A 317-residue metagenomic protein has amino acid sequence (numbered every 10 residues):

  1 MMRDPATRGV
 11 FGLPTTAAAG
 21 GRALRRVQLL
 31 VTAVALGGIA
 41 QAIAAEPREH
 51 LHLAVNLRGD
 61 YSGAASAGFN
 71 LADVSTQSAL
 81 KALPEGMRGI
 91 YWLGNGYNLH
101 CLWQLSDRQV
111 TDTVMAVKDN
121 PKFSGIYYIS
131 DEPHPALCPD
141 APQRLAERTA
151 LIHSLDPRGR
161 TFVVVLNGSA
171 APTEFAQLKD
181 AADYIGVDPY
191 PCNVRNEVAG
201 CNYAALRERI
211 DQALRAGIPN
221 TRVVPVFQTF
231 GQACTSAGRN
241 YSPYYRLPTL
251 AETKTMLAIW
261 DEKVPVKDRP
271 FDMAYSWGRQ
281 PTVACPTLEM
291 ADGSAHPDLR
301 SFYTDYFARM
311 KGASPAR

Functional and structural regions predicted by a protein language model:
M1-L24: N-terminal secretory signal peptides that target proteins for export/translocation
A17-A18, R26, S169, E174: Short, well-ordered helical secondary-structure segments
A23, V31-A33, S236: Amphipathic, positively biased hydrophobic alpha-helical segments used for protein targeting and membrane insertion
Q28-G38: Bacterial N-terminal signal peptides
I39-A44: Sec/Tat signal peptide C-region and signal peptidase I cleavage site
A45-R317: Glycan-processing catalytic domains of CAZymes
